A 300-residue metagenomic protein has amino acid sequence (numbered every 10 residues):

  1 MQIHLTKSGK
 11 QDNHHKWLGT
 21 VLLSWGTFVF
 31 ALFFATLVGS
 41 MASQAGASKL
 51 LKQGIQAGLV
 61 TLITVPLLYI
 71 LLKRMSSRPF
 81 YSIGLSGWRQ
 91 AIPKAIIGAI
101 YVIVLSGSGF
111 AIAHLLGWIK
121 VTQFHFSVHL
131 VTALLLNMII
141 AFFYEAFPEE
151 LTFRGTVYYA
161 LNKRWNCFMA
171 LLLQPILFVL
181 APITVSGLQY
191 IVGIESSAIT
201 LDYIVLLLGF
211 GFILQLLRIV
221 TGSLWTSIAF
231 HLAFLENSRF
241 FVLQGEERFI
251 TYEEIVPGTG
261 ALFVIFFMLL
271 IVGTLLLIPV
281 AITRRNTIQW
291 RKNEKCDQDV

Functional and structural regions predicted by a protein language model:
Q2-Q11, V38-I97, I112-F126, L275-E294: Membrane-helix interface linkers and caps
N13-H14, R74, L232-V300: C-terminal membrane module of polytopic membrane proteins
S24-L37, T61-I70, V102-A111, L262-R284: Hydrophobic core of alpha-helical transmembrane segments in multi-pass integral membrane proteins
F28-F34, I103-A111, I176-V185, L232-Q244: Aromatic-anchored segments of alpha-helical transmembrane domains
F33, S196-V256: Functionally important transmembrane alpha-helices
M41-S48, G117-F126, G187-S196, E246-P257: Membrane-interface helix termini and inter-helical loops of multi-pass transporters
G58, A99, I103, M138-I139 (+6 more regions): Residue-level signature of the transmembrane alpha-helical core of multi-pass small-molecule transporters
P148-P175, I219-S223: Membrane-interface helix/loop boundary segments of multi-pass membrane proteins
